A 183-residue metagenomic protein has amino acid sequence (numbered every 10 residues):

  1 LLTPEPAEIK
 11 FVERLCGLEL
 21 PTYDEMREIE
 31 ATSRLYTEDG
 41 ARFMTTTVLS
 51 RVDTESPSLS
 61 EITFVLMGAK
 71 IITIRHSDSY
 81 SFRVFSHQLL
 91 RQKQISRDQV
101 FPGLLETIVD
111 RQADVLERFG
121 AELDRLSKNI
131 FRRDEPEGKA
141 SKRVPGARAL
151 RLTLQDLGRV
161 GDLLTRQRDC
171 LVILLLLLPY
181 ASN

Functional and structural regions predicted by a protein language model:
L1-S182: Peripheral, non-transmembrane regulatory/ligand-interaction domains of membrane transport proteins
